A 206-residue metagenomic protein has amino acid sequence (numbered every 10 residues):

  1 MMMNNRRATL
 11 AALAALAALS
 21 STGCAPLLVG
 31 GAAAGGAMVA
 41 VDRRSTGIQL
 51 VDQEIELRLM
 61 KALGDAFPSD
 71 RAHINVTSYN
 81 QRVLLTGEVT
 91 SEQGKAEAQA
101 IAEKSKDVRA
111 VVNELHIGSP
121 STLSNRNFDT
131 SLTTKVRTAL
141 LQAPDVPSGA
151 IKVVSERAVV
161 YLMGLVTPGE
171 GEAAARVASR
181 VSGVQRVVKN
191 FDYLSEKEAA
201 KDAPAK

Functional and structural regions predicted by a protein language model:
M2-R7, G23-K206: N-terminal targeting leaders
A8-A15: Sec-dependent N-terminal signal peptides
A18-S21: Bacterial Sec-type N-terminal signal peptides, specifically the leucine/valine-rich hydrophobic h-region
